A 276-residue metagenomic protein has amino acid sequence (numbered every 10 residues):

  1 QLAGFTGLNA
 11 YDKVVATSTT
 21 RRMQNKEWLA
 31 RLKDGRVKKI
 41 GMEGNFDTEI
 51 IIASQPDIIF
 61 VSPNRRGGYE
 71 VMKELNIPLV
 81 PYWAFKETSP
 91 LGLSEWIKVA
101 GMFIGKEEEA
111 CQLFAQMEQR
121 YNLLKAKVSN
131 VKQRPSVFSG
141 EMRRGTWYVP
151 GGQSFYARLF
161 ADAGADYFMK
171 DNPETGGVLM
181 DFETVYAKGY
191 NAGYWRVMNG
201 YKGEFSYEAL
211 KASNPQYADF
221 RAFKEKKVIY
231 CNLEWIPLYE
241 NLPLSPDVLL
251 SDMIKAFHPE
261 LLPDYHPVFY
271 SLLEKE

Functional and structural regions predicted by a protein language model:
Q1-E276: N-terminal ligand-binding lobe of clamshell/alpha-beta domains
